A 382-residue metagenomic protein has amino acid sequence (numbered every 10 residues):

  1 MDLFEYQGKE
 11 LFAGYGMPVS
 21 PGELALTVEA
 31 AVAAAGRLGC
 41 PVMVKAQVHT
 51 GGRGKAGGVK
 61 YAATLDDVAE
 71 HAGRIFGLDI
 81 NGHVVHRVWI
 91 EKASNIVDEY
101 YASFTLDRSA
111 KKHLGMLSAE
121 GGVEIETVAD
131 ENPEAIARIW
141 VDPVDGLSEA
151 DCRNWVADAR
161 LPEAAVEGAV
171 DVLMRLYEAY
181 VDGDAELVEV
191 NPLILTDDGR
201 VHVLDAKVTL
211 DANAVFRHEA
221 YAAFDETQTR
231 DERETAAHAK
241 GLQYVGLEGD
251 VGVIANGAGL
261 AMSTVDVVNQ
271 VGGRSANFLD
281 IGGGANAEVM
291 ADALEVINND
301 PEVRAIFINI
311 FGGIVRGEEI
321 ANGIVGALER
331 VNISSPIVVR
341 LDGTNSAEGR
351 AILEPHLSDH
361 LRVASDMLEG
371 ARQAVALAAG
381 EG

Functional and structural regions predicted by a protein language model:
M1-E189, I194-I308, E318-N322, E329 (+3 more regions): ATP-dependent carboxylate/acyl-activation modules
I310, S334-G343: Short internal beta-strands
F311-V315: Glycine-rich, proline-tolerant flexible connector loops at the mouths of alpha/beta enzymes
I324-I337: N-terminal/domain-start segments enriched in small and hydrophobic, helix-friendly residues, covering either
